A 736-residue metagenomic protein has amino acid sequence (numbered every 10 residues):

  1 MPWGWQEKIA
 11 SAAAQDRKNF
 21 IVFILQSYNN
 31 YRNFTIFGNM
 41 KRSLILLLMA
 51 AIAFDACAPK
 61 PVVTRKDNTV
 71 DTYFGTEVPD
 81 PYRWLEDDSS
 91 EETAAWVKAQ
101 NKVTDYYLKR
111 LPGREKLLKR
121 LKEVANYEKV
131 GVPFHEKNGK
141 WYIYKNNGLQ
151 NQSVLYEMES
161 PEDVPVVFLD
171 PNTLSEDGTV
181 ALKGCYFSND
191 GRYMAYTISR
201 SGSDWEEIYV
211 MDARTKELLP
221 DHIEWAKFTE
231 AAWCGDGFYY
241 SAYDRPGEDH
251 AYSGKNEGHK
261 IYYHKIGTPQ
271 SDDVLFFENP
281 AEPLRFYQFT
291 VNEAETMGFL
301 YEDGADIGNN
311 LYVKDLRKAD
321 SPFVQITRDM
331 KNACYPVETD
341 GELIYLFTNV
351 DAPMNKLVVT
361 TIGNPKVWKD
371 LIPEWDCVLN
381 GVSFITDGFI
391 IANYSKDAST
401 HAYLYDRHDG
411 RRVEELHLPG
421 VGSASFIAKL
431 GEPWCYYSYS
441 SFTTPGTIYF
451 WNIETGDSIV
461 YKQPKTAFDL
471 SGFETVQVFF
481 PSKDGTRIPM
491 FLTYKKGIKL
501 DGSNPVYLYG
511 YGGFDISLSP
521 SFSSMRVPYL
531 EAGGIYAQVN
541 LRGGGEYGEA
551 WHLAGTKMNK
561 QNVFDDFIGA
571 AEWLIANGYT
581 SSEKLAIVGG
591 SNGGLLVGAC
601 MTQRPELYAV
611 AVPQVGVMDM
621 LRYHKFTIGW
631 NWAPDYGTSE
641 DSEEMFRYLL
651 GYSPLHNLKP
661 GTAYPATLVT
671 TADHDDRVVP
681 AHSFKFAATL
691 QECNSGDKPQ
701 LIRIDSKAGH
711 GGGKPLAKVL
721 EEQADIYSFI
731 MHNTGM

Functional and structural regions predicted by a protein language model:
P2-Q6, Q15, I21: Residue-level detector of structural "landmarks"
K18-N39: Short, Lys/Arg-enriched N-terminal segments with co-localized hydrophobic residues within the first ~10-30 amino acids
S43-A51: Sec-dependent N-terminal signal peptides
L46, A56-V413, H417-L418, A424 (+5 more regions): Beta-propeller folds
N146, N349, S440, Y509-F514 (+2 more regions): Glycine-rich His-Gly loop
N172-C185, I198-S203, E217, W451-D457 (+6 more regions): Cap/lid segment of the alpha/beta-hydrolase catalytic domain
Y436-S441, Y449-F450: Blade-level signature of beta-propeller repeat domains, shared across WD40, Kelch, NHL, RCC1 and BNR/Asp-box propellers
A532, Q538-M736: Active-site-proximal cap/loop segments of hydrolase catalytic domains
